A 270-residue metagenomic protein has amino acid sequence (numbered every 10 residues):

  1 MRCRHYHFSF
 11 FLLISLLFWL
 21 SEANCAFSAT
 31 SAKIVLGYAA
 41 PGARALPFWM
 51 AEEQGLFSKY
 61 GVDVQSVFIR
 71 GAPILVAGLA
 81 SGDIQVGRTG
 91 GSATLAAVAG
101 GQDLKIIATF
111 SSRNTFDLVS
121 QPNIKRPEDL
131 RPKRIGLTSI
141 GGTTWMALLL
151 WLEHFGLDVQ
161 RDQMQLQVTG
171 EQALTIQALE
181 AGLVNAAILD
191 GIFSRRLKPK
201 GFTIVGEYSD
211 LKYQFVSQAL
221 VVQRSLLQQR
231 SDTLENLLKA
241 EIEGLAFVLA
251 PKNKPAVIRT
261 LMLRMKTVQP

Functional and structural regions predicted by a protein language model:
M1-F11: Bacterial N-terminal signal peptides that target proteins for export
S9-E22: Bacterial N-terminal signal peptides
F27-A181, N185-G191, I204-Q214: Short, glycine-/small- and polar/acidic-enriched structural segments that line small-molecule recognition paths
D117-V119, A219-V222, L226-L227: Short glycine- and hydrophobic/aromatic-rich loop-to-beta-strand nucleating segment in the catalytic cores
R134-T138, L183-V184, Q223-L227, E243-L249: Second-shell loop/turn segments in exported
L197: Short helix- or helix-capping micro-motifs that position conserved polar/aromatic residues at function-defining sites
Q214-F215, D232: Short gly/pro-enriched beta-turn/loop segments at secondary-structure junctions
Q228-P270: Secondary-structure end/capping motifs
